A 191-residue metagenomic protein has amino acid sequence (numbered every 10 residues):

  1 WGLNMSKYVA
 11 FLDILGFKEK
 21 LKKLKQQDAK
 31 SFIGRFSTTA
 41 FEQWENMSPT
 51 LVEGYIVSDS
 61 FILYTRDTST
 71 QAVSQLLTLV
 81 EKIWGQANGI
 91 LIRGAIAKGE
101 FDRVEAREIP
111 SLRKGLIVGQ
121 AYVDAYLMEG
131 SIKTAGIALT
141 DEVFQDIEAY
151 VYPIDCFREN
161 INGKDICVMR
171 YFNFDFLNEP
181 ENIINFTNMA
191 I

Functional and structural regions predicted by a protein language model:
W1-L3, T134-I191: Intrinsically disordered, glycine/charged-rich C-terminal tails and inter-domain linkers that flank nucleotidyl cyclase
L3-T78: Catalytic NTP-binding/metal-coordinating core of nucleotidyl cyclase/transferase enzymes
K18, R103-V104, D146: Eukaryotic short linear interaction motifs
E45-Q71, W84-V118: Catalytic core of nucleotidyl cyclases, primarily class III adenylyl/guanylyl cyclases
Q75, G119-Q120: Short, glycine/acidic-rich beta->alpha junctions
E81-I92, D124-T134: Aromatic- and glycine-enriched beta-alpha-beta binding-site module
K98, Q120-V143: Catalytic/regulatory signature loops of cyclic-dinucleotide turnover enzymes and related class III nucleotidyl cyclases
